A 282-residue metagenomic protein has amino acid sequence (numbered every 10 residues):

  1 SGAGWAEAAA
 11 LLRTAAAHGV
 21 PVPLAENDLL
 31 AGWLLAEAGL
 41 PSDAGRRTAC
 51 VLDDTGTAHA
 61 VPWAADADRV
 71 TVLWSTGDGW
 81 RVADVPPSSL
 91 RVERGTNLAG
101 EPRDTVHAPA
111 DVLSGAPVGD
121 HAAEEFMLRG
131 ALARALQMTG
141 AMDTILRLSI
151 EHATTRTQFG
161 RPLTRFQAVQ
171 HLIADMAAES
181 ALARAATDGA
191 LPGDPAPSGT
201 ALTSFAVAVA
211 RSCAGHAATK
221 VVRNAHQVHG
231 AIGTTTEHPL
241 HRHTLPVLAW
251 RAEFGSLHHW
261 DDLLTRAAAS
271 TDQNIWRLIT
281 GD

Functional and structural regions predicted by a protein language model:
S1-A17, F126-D282: Alpha-helical interface subdomain recognition
V20-D143, R147, E151, R277-D282: FAD-binding core of flavoproteins
